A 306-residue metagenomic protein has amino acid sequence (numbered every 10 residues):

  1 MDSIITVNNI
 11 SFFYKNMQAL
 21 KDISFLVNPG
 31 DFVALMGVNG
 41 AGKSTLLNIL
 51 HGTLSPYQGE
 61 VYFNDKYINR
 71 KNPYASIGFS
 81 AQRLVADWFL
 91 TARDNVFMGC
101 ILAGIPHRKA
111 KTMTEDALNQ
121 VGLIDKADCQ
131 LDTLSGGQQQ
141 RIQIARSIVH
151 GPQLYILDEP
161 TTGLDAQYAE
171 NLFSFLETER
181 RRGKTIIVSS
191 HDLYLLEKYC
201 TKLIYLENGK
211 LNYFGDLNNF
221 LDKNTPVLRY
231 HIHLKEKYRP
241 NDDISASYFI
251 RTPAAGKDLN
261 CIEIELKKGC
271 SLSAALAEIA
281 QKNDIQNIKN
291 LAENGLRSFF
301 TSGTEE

Functional and structural regions predicted by a protein language model:
M36-V38: The feature captures the beta-strand-to-loop junction immediately N-terminal to the Walker
H51: Helix-to-loop junction immediately C-terminal to a conserved catalytic motif
G59-P73: Conserved ABC transporter NBD signature motif
F97, I101, K109-K126: Conserved ABC ATPase "signature" region
Q130-L134: Conserved ABC ATPase signature
Y155-D158: Catalytic Walker B motif of ABC-type/P-loop ATPase nucleotide-binding domains
E177-C261: ABC transporter nucleotide-binding domain
